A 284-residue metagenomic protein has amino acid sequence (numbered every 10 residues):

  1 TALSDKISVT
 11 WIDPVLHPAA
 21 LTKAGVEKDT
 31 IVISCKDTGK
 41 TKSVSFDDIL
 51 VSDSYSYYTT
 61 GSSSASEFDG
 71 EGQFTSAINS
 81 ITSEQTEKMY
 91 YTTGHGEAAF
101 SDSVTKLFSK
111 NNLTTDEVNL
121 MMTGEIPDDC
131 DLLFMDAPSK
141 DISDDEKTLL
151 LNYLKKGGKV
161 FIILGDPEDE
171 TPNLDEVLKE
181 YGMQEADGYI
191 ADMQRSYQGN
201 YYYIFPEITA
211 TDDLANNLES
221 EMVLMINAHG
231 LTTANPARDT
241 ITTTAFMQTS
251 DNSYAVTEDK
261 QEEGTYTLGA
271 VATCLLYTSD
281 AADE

Functional and structural regions predicted by a protein language model:
T1-S279: Short, surface-exposed patches at the edges or C-terminal ends of soluble domains, predominantly
D280-E284: A short, hydrophobic C-terminal helix/tail in secreted or cell-surface proteins
